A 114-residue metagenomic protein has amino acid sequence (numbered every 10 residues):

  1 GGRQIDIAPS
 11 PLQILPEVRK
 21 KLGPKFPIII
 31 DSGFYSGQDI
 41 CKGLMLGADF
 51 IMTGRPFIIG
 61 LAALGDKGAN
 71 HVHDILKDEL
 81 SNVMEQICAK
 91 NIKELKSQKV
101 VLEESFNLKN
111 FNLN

Functional and structural regions predicted by a protein language model:
G1-L64: Glycine-rich phosphate/ribose-binding loops and adjacent secondary-structure elements that form binding surfaces
F57-I58, G65-N114: C-terminal extensions of enzymes
